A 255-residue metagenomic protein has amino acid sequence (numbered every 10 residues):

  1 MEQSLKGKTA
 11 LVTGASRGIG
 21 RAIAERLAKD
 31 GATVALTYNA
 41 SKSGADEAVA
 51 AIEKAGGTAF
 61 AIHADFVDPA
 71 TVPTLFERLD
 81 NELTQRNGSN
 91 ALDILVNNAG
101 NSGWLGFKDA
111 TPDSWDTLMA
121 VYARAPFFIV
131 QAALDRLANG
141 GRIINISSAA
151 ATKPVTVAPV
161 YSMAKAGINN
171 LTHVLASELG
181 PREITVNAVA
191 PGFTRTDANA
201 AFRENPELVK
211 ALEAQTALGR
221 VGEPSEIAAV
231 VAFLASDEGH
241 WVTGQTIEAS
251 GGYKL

Functional and structural regions predicted by a protein language model:
T9, S16-R17: Conserved glycine-rich cofactor-binding loop
G106-F107, T111-D116, L212: Substrate-binding pocket helix/loop in short-chain dehydrogenase/reductase
K108, G140, K153-P159, P181 (+2 more regions): Active-site loop immediately N-terminal to the catalytic Tyr-X3-Lys motif of short-chain dehydrogenase/reductase
V130, A164, T172: Active-site helix of classical SDR
D135, S177-P181, H240: Alpha-helical segment proximal to the catalytic Tyr-Lys
S148: Residue(s) in the substrate-gating loop at a strand-loop-helix junction that position the organic substrate next
K153, A232, T243-L255: Short C-terminal tail/terminal secondary-structure segment of NAD(P)H-dependent dehydrogenase/reductase domains
